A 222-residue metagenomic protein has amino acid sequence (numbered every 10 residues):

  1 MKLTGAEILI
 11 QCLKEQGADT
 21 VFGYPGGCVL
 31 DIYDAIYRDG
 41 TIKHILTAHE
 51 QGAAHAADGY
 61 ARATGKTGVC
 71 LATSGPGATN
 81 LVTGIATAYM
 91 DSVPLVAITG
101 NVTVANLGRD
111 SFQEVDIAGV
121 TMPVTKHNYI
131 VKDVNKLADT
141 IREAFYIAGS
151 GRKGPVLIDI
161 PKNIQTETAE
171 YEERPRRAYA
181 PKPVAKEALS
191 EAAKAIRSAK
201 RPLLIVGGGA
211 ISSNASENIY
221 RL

Functional and structural regions predicted by a protein language model:
M1-L222: N-terminal alpha/beta PP-like core and its mobile active-site loop of ThDP/TPP-dependent enzymes
